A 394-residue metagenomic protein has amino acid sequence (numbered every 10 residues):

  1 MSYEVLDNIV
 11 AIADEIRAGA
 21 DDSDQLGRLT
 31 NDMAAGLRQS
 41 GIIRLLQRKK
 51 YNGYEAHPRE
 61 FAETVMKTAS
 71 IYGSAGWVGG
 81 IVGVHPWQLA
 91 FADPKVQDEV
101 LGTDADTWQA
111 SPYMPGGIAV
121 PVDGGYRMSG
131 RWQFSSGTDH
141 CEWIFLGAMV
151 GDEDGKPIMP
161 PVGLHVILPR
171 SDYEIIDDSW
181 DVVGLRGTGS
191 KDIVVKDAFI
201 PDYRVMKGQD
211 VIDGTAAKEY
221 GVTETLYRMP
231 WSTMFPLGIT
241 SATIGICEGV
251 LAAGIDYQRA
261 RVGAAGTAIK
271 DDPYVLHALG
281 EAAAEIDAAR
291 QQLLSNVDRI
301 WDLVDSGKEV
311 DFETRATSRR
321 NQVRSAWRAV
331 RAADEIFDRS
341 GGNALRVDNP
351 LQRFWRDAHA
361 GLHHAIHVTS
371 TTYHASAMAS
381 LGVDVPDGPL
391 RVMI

Functional and structural regions predicted by a protein language model:
R17, D21-D24, A288-R324, F337-L345: C-terminal helix-coil-helix/basic helical segment that borders enzyme active sites and/or dimer interfaces and provides
L29-Q39, I43-E142, I158-P160: Glycine-rich flavin
T64, M128-G130, V195, C247 (+2 more regions): Buried hydrophobic positions in well-ordered alpha/beta secondary-structure cores of metabolic enzymes
R131-E174, D178-S179: DPxDG-like acidic metal-binding loop motif
V183, S190-I286: Glycine-rich beta->alpha junctions and the first turn(s) of the following alpha-helix
G245, G280-D287, R319, V323-V330 (+2 more regions): Generic structural signal for well-ordered, non-transmembrane alpha-helical segments in soluble/cytosolic regions
R331-D338, T369-Y373: Short segments within alpha-helical structural elements
G342-I394: Glycine-rich phosphate/cofactor-binding loops in nucleotide/flavin-utilizing enzymes
